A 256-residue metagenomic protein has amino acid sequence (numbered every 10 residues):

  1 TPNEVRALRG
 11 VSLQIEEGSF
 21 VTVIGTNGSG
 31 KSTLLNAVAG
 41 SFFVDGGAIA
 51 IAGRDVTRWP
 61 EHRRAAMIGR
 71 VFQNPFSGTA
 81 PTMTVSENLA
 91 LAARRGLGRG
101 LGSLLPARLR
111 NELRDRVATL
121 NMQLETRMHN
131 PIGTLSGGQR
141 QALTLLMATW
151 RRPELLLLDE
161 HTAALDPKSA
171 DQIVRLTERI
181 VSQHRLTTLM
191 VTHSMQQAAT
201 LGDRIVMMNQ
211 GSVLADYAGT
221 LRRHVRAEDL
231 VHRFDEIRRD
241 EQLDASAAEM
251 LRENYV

Functional and structural regions predicted by a protein language model:
T1-G10, P60: A short, flexible loop at the N-terminus of ABC-type nucleotide-binding domains that lies
I24-T26: The feature captures the beta-strand-to-loop junction immediately N-terminal to the Walker
A39: Helix-to-loop junction immediately C-terminal to a conserved catalytic motif
G47-D55, A215-Y217: Conserved ABC transporter NBD signature motif
A148-T149: ABC ATPase C-loop
D171-H184: Helical segment within the ABC ATPase nucleotide-binding domain
T192-H193: H-loop/switch region of ABC-family ATPase nucleotide-binding domains
S212-R238: Conserved beta-strand-loop-alpha-helix hinge in the C-terminal portion of ABC ATPase nucleotide-binding domains
